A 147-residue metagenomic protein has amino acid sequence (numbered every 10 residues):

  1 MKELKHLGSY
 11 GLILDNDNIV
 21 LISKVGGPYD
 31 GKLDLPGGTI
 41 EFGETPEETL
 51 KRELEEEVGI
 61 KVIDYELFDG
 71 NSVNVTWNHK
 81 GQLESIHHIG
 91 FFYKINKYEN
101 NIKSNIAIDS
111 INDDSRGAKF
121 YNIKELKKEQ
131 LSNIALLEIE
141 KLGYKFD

Functional and structural regions predicted by a protein language model:
M1-L4, N112, L131-L136: A beta-strand edge to alpha-helix "cap/lid" segment located at domain peripheries
M1-V20, I89-K94: Conserved N-terminal beta-strand and adjoining loop/helix that marks the start of the Nudix/MutT-like hydrolase domain
E3, Y29-D30, V73-W77: Short, solvent-exposed loop/turn segments at secondary-structure junctions
L12, N18-L21, V25-L33: N-terminal first-folded block
G31-L35, R116-G117: A short, polar/proline- and glycine-enriched secondary-structure boundary/capping micro-motif
I40-I63, N74-L131: Unchanged
E129-D147: Charged phosphate-binding loop/patch that engages nucleotide di/tri-phosphates or the phosphate backbone of nucleic
